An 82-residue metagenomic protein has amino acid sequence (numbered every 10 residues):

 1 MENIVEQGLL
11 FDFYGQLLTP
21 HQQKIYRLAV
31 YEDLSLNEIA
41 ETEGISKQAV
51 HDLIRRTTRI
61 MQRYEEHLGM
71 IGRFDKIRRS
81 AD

Functional and structural regions predicted by a protein language model:
L9-L18: Short amphipathic alpha-helical boundary/capping segments
P20-Y31: Short amphipathic alpha helix immediately N-terminal
I39-A40, V50: Hydrophobic positions on the alpha-helical face of helix-turn-helix-like DNA-binding modules
S46-K47: Helix-turn-helix DNA-binding motif, specifically the short coil turn and the N-cap/start of the second
L53-R56: Residues within the DNA-recognition helix of helix-turn-helix
T58-E65: C-terminal flanking helix
H67-D82: Intrinsically disordered, low-complexity basic tails/linkers immediately adjacent to helix-turn-helix/homeobox/MYB/SANT
